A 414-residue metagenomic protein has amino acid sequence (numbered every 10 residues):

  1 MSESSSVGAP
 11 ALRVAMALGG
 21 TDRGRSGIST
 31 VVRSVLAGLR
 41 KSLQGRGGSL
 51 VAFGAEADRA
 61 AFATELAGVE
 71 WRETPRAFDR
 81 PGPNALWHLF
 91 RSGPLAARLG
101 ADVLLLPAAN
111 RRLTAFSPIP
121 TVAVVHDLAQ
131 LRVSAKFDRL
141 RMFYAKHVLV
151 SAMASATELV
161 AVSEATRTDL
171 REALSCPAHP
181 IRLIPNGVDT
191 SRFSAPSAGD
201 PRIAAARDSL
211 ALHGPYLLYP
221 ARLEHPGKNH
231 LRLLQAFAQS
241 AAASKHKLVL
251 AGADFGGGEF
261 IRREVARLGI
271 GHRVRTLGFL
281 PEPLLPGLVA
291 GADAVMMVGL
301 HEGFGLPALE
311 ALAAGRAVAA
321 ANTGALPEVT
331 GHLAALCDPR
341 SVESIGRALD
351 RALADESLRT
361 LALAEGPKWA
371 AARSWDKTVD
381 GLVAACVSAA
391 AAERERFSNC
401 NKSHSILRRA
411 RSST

Functional and structural regions predicted by a protein language model:
S2-R411: Carbohydrate transferase catalytic cores enriched for Leloir-type hexosyltransferases
